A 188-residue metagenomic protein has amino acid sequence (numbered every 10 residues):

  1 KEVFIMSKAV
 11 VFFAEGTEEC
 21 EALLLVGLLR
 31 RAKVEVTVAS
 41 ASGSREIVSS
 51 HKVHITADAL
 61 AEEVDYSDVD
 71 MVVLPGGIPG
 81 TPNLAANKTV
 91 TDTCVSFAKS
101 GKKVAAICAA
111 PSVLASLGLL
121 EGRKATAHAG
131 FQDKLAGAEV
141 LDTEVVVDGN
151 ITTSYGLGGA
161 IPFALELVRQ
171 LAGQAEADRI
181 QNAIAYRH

Functional and structural regions predicted by a protein language model:
K1-I5: Short, Lys/Arg-enriched N-terminal segments with co-localized hydrophobic residues within the first ~10-30 amino acids
K8-V11, G16-T17, R31-S40, D58-H188: Active-site-adjacent pocket-lining segments in enzyme domains
T17-A22, E46: Short N-terminal binding/cap micro-motifs at the start of the first secondary-structure element
L23, S40-G43: Short glycine/proline-centered loop/turn elements that form peptide/ligand docking sites
L28: Rossmann-fold NAD(P)-dependent oxidoreductase module
R45-S49, E144-V147: Short acidic-hydrophobic surface loop/beta-edge motif
V48-D58: A cross-family phosphate/adenosyl-ligand binding-site feature
